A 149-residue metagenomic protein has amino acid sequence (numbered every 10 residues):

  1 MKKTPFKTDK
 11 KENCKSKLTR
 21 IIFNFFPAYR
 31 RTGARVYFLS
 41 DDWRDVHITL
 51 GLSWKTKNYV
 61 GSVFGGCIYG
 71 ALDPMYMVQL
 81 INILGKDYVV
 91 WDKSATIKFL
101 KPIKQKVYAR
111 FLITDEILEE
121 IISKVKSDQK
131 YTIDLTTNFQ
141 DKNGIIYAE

Functional and structural regions predicted by a protein language model:
M1-N13, I103-K104, T114-E149: HotDog/MaoC-like acyl-thioester-processing domains
M1-R31, K55, Y59: Alpha-helical membrane-targeting segments
R30, W91, V107, Y131-L135: Hydrophobic core residues within well-ordered beta-strands of beta-rich domains
R31-S62: Catalytic strand-loop segment that frames the active site of acyl-thioester-processing enzymes
T32-V36, K93-F99, E120-I122: Short structured motifs
T49-G51, T96-K98, R110-L112, T136-Q140: Residue-level recognition of well-ordered beta-strand positions that form the cores of beta-sheet-rich folds across
G51-I83: A short mixed-secondary-structure module that forms the rim of ligand-binding clefts
Q79-E116: Hydrophobic beta-strand-centered segment that forms part of the acyl-chain substrate-binding groove
